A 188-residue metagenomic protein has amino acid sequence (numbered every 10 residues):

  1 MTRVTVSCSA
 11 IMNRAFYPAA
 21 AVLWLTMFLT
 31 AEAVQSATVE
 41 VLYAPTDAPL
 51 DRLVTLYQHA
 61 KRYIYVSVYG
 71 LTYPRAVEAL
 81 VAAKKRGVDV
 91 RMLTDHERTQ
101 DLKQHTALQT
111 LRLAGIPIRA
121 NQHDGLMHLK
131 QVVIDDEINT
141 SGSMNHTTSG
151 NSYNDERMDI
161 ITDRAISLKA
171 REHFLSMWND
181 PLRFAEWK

Functional and structural regions predicted by a protein language model:
M1-N13: N-terminal secretory signal peptides that target proteins for export/translocation
A19-F28: Bacterial N-terminal signal peptides
A31-S36: Boundary at the C-terminal end of the N-terminal hydrophobic targeting segment
A44-P49, Y73: A general structural motif
T55-I116: Primarily the HKD phosphodiesterase
Y65-S67, R91-T94, R119, V132 (+2 more regions): Structural recognition of the beta-strand scaffold that forms the well-ordered cores of secreted hydrolase catalytic
G70-P74, H96-Q100, D124-M127, I138-N139 (+2 more regions): Solvent-exposed loop/turn segments at secondary-structure junctions within structured extracellular/periplasmic domains
I134, I138-K188: Signature of lipid phosphatidyltransferase scaffolds
